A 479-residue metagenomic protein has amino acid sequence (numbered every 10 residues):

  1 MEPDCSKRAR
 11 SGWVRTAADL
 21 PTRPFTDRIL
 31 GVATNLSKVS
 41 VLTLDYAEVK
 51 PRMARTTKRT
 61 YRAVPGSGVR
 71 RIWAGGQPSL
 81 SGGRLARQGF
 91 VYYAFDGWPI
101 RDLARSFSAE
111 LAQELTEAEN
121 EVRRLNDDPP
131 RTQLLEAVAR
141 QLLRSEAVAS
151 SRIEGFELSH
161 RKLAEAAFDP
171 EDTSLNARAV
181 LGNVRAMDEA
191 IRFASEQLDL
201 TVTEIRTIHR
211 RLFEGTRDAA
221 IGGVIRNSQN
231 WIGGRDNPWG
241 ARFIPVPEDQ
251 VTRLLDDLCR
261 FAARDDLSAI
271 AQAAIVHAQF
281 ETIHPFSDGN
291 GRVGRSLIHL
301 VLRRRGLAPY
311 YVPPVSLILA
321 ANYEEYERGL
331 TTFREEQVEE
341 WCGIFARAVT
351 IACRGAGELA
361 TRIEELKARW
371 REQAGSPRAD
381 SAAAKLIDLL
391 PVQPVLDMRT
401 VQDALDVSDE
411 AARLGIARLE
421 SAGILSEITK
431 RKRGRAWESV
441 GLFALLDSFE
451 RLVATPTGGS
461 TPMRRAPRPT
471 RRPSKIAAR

Functional and structural regions predicted by a protein language model:
D4-S6, D19-R479: FIC/Doc superfamily catalytic core
